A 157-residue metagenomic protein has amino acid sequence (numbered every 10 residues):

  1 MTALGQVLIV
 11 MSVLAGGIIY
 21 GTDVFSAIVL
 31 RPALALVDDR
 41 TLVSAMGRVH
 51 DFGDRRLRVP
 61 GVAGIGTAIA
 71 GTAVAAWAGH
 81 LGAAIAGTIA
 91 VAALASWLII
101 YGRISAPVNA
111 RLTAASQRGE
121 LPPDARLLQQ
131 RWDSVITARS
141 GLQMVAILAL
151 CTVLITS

Functional and structural regions predicted by a protein language model:
T2-G16, V74, A78-S96: Interfacial segments of alpha-helical transmembrane regions
Q6-V7, G16-A63, T113-Q130: Interfacial loop at the N-terminal end of multi-pass membrane proteins
P60-G71, S140-L148: Core segments of transmembrane alpha-helices that mediate helix-helix packing or line hydrophobic substrate/ligand
A95-R103: Mid-bilayer segments of alpha-helical transmembrane spans in multi-pass integral membrane proteins that mediate
R103-T113: Functional transmembrane-helix hotspots
N109, R126-Q143: Substrate-agnostic recognition of the 12-TM MFS/MFS-like secondary transporter fold
C151-S157: Juxtamembrane boundary at the C-terminal end of a transmembrane helix
